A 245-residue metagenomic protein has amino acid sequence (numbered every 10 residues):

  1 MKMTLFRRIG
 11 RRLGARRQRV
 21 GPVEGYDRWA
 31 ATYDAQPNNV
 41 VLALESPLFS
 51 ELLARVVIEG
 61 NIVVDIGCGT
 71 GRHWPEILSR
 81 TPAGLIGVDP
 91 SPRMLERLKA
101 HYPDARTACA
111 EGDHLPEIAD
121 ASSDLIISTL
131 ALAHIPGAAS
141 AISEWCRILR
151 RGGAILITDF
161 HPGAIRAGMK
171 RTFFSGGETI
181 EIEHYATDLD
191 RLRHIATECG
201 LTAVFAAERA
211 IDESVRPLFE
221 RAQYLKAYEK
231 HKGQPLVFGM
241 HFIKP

Functional and structural regions predicted by a protein language model:
K2-V57, R72-E76, M94-R97, A210 (+2 more regions): Conserved class I S-adenosyl-L-methionine
V64-I66, T70-H114: Class I SAM-dependent methyltransferase SAM/SAH-binding core
P116-I126: A short acidic, Gly/Pro-enriched loop at the edge of an enzyme's catalytic core that lines a small-molecule cofactor
L125-A138: A short SAM/SAH-binding and catalytic strip from SAM-dependent methyltransferases
A139-R151: A short glycine-rich, Lys/Arg-flanked "PGG" loop and its adjoining helix->strand segment in the class I
L156-T179, E183: Conserved class I S-adenosyl-L-methionine
H184-A206: Short alpha-helix
A203-P245: A C-terminal cap/extension of S-adenosyl-L-methionine-dependent methyltransferases that defines the acceptor-substrate
